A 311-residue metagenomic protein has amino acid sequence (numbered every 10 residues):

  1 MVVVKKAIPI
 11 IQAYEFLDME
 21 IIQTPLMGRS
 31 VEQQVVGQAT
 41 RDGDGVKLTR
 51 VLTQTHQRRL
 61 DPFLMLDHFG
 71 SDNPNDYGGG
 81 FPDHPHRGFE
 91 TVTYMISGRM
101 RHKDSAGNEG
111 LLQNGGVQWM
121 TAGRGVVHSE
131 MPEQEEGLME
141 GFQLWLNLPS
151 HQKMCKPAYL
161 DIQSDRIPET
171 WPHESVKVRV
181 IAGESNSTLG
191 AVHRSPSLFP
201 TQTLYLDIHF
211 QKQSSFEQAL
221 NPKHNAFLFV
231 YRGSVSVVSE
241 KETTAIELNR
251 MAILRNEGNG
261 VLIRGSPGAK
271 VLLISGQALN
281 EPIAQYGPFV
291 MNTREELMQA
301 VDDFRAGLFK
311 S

Functional and structural regions predicted by a protein language model:
V2-S311: Jelly-roll (double-stranded beta-helix
